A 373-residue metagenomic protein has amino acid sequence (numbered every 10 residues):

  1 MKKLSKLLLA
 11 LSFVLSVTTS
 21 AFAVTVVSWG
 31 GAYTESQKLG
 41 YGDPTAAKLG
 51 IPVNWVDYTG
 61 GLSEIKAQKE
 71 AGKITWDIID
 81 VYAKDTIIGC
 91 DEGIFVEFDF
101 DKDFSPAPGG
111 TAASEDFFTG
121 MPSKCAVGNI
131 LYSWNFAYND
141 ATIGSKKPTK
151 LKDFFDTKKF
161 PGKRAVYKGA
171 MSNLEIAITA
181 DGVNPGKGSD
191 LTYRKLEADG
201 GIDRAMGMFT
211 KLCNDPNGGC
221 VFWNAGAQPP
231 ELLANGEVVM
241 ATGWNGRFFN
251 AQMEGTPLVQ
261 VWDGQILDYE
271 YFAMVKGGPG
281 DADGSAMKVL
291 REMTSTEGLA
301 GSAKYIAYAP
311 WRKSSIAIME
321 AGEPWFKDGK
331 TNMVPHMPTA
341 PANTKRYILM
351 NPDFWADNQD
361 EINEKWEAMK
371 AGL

Functional and structural regions predicted by a protein language model:
V24-G89: Early extracytoplasmic/lumenal segment of secretory-pathway proteins
G31-K38, Y82-Q228: Extracytoplasmic ligand-binding site segments that recognize negatively charged/polar headgroups
T86-I88, T242-P257: A ligand-binding cleft/hinge motif common to bilobed small-molecule-binding domains
V96-A107, A126, T256-I266, K276-G278: Short beta-strand->loop
Y132, I202-L212, G255-K276: Periplasmic-binding protein-like
N135-T142, I178-T179, Y269-A282, G301-K304: A bilobed periplasmic-binding-protein/Venus flytrap-type ligand-binding module shared by bacterial periplasmic
V275-R346: Mature extracytoplasmic/periplasmic domains
T339-L373: Conserved C-terminal helix/tail region of periplasmic/extracytoplasmic solute-binding proteins
